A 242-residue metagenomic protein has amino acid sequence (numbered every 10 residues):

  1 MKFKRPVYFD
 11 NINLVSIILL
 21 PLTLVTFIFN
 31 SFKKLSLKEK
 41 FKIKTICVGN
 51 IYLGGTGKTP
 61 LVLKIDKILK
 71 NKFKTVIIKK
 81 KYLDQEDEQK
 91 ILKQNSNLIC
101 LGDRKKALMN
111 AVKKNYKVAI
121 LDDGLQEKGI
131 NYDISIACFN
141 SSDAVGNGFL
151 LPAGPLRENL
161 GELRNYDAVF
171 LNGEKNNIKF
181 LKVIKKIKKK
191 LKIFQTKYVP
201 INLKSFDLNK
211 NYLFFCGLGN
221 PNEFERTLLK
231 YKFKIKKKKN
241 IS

Functional and structural regions predicted by a protein language model:
K2-K44: A transmembrane-helix-recognition feature enriched in membrane-embedded lipid enzymes and envelope glyco-/phospholipid
K2-R5, A144-S242: C-terminal accessory "lid"/substrate-recognition subdomains
V25, T59, L92, D122 (+3 more regions): Residue-level signal for inorganic ion chemistry
K34-D84: Walker A (P-loop) phosphate-binding motif
K58, V62, Q85, Q89 (+1 more regions): Short, highly selective alpha-helical patches that border small-molecule cofactor pockets in redox/cofactor-processing
K64, I68, D122, T227: Rossmann-fold NAD(P)-dependent oxidoreductase module
V76-I78, A137, Y212-F215: Conserved beta-strand elements of the Class I
L83-K188: Phosphate/Mg2+-binding loops and adjacent switch elements in nucleotide/diphosphate-handling enzyme cores
